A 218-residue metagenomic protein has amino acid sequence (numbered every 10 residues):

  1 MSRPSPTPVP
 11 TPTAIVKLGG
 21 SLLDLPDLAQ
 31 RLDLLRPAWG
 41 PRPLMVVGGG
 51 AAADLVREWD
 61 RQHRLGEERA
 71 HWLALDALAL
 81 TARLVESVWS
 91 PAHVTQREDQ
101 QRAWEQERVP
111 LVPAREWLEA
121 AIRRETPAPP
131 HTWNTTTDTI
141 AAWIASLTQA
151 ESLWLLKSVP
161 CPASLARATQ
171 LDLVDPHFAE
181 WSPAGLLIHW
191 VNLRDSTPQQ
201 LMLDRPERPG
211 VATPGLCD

Functional and structural regions predicted by a protein language model:
M1-P206, C217-D218: Nucleotide/pyrophosphate-binding catalytic subdomain
